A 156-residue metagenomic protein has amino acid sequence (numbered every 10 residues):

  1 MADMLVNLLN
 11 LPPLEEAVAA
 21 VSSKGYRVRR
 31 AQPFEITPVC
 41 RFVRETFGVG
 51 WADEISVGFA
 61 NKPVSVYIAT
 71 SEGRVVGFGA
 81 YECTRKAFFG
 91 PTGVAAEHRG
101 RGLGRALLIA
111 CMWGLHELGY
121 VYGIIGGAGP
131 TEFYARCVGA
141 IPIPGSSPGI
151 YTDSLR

Functional and structural regions predicted by a protein language model:
M1-S22, G127, G139, S147-I150: Acyl-donor-binding surface of acyltransferase catalytic domains
R27-P38: A short beta-loop-alpha structural element at the N-terminal edge of CoA-dependent acyl/N-acetyltransferase catalytic
V39, Y134: Hydrophobic pocket/interface hotspot
R41-A96: A conserved beta-strand-loop-helix scaffold within acyl/acetyltransferase catalytic domains
F78, I143-G145: Residue-level detector of high-confidence beta-strand sites
R85, G129-P130: A generic "binding-loop/recognition-motif" signal
V94, G100-W113, R136: Conserved acetyl-CoA-binding loop-helix of GNAT-fold acetyltransferases
L115-G129: Conserved GNAT acetyl-CoA-binding A-motif
